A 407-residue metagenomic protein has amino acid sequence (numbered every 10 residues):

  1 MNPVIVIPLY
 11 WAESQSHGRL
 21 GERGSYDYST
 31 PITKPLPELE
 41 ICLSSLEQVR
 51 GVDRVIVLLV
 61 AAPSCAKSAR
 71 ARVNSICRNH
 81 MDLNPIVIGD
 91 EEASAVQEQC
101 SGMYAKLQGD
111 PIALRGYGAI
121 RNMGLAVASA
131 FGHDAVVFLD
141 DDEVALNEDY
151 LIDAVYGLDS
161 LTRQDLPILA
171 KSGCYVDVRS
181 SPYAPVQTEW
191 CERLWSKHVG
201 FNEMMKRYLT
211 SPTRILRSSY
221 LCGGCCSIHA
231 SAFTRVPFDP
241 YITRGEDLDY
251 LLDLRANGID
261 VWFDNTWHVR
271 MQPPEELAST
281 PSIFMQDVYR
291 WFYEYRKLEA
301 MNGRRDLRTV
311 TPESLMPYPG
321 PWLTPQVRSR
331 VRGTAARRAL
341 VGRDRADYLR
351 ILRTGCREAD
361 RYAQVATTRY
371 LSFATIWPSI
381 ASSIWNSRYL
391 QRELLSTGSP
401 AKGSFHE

Functional and structural regions predicted by a protein language model:
M1-G51, I56-A66, E407: N-proximal low-complexity "stem/linker" segments adjacent to membrane-targeting elements
V73-V127, F131: Active-site-proximal specificity loops/subdomain of glycosyltransferases
H133-L146: Short beta-strand-to-loop acidic/aromatic patch adjacent to the donor-nucleotide binding site
L146-A170: Conserved donor-nucleotide/metal-binding helix-loop-beta segment in metal-dependent transferases, i.e., the alpha-helix
D165-E189: Short beta-strand-to-loop element that shapes/binds the nucleotide-sugar donor at the catalytic cleft/hinge
R207-S227: A recurrent flexible, glycine/aromatic-enriched loop bordering the glycosyltransferase active site that acts as
T243-Y250: Acidic donor-binding loop at a coil-to-helix junction in glycosyltransferase catalytic cores that engages
Q286-E407: Terminal low-complexity segments of carbohydrate-biosynthetic enzymes
